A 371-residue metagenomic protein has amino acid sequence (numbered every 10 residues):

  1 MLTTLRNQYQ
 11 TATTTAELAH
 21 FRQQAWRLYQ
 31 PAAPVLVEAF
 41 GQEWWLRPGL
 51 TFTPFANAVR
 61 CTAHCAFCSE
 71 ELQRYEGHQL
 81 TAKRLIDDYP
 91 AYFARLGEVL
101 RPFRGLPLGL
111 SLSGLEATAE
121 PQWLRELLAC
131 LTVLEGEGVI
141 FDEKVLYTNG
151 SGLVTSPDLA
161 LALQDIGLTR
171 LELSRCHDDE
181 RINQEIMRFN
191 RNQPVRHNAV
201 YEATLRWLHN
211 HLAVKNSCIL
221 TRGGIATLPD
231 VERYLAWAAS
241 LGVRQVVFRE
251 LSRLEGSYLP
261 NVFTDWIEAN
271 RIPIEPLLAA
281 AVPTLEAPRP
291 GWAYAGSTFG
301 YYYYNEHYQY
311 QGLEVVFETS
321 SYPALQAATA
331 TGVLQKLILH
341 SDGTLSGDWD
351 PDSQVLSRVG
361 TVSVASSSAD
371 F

Functional and structural regions predicted by a protein language model:
M1-Q23: Intrinsically disordered, low-structural-confidence terminal and linker regions
T11-T13, E71, S321-F371: Flexible mid-to-C-terminal extensions adjoining Fe-S/redox cofactors in radical SAM and related proteins
Q23-Y92: Canonical Radical SAM [4Fe-4S] cluster-binding loop centered on the CxxxCxxC motif and its immediate flanking residues
T51, E71-A91, F103-P121, L134-T155 (+3 more regions): Core AdoMet radical
V99-R104, L161-G167, L205-H211, A238-S240: Acidic (Asp/Glu)-rich catalytic clusters
Q122-A129, V154-L163, A226-Y234: Distinct, well-ordered alpha-helical segments
E126-E137, L159-G167, A203-L208: Catalytic-core regions built around general acid/base machinery
R181-N198, R206-A328: Radical SAM enzyme [4Fe-4S]-AdoMet core and its adjacent flexible, acidic and glycine-rich loops/tails across
